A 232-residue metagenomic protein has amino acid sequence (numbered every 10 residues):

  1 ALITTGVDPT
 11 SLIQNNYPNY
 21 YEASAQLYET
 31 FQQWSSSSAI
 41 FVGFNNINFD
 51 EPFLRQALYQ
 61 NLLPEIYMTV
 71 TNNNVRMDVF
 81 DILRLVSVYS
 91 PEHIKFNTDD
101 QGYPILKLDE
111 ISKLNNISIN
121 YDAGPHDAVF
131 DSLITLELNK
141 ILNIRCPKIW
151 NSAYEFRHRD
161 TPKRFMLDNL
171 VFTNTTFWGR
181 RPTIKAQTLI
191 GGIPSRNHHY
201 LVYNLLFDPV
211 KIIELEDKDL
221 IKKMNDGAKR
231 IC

Functional and structural regions predicted by a protein language model:
A1-L12, F31-K148, F156: Metal-dependent phosphoesterase core characteristic of DEDDh/y 3'-5' exonuclease domains
N15-E29: Glycine-rich, highly charged phosphate/nucleotide-binding loops
N16, N45-I47, L206: Short glycine-rich, polar/acidic loop-and-turn segments at beta strand-coil junctions
Y17, Y21, N48, V129-S132 (+1 more regions): Generic detection of long, well-ordered alpha-helical segments
Y20-Y21, Q33-W34, L54-R55, G179-P182: A short linear-motif detector with a strong N-terminal bias
I141-C232: Acidic two-metal-ion nuclease catalytic site recognized across multiple nuclease folds, prominently DnaQ/RNase D-T
